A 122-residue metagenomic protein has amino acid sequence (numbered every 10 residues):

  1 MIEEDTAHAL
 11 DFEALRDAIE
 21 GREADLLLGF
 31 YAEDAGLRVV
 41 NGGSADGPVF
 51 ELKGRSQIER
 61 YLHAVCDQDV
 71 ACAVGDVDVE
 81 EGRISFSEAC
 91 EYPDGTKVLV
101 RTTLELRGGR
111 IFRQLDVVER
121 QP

Functional and structural regions predicted by a protein language model:
M1-E3, E59-P122: A beta-strand edge to alpha-helix "cap/lid" segment located at domain peripheries
M1-G29, E33: Short, low-complexity N-terminal intrinsically disordered segments enriched in polar/charged residues
T6-H8, R38, R83-I84: General secondary-structure edge motif
A7, F50-K53, Y92: Residues that cap or flank secondary-structure elements
L26-V79: A solvent-exposed, acidic/Ser-Thr-rich amphipathic alpha-helical stretch
